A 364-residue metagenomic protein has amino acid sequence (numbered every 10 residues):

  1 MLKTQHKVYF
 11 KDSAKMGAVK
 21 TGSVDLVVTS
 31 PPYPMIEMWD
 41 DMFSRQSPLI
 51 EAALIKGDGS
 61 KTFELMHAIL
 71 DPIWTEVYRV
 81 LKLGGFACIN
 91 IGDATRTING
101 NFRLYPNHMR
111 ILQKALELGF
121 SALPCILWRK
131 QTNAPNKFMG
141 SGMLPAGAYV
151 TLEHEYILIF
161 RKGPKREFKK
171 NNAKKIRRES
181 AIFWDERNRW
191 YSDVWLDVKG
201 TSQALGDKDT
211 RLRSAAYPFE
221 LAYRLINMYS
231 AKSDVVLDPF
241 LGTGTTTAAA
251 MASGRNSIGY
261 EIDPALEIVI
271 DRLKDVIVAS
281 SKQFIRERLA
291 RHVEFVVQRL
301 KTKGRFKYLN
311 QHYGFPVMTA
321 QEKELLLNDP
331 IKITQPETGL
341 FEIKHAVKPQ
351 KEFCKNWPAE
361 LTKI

Functional and structural regions predicted by a protein language model:
M1-M139, A148, F183-I364: S-adenosyl-L-methionine-dependent nucleic acid methyltransferase catalytic domains
K82, L118, G147-R166: Core SAM-dependent methyltransferase catalytic element
R103, K169-K174: Surface-exposed flexible segments
L144: Histidine/acidic-rich helix-loop-helix segments that form or flank divalent-metal centers in metalloenzyme catalytic
K165-N171, R187: Proline-centered turn/helix-capping motifs that create local helix->coil transitions or kinks
A173-W184: Active-site-adjacent helix-turn-beta-strand microarchitecture at beta-sheet edges that either contains or buttresses
